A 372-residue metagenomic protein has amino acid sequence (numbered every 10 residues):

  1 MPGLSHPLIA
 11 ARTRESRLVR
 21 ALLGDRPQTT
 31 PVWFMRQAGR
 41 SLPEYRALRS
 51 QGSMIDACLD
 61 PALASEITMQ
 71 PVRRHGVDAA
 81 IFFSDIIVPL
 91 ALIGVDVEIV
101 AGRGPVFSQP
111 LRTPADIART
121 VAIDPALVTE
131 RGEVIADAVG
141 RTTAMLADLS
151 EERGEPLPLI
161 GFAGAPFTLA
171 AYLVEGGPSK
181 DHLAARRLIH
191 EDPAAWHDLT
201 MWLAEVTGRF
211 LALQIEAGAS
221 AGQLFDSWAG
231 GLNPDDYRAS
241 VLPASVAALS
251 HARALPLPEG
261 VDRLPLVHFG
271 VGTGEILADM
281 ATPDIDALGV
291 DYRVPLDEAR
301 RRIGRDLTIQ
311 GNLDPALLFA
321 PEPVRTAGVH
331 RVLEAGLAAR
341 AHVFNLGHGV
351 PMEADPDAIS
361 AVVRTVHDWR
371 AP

Functional and structural regions predicted by a protein language model:
M1-A101, D148-E152, V246-A247, P356-P372: N-terminal basic, low-complexity leaders that serve as flexible interaction/assembly modules and, when applicable, as
S50-M54, A115-L127, I189-W196: Short glycine/proline- and acidic residue-enriched helix-loop micro-motifs that form flexible lids or anion-recognition
D56-L59, V121-G132, P315-F319: The substrate-binding groove and active-site-proximal loops of carbohydrate-active enzymes, especially glycoside
A79, Q109, P158: Short, flexible active-site-proximal loops enriched in glycine and acidic residues
I86-P89, G104-P105, P166-T168: A short acidic, glycine/proline-enriched capping/turn motif at secondary-structure boundaries, especially helix N-cap
D96-P110, Y172-A185: Short, flexible, mixed-charge acidic loops at enzyme active sites
G102-A147: A gly/proline- and charged-residue-enriched helix-loop-helix capping module
R131-P372: Active-site loop segments of alpha/beta catalytic cores
